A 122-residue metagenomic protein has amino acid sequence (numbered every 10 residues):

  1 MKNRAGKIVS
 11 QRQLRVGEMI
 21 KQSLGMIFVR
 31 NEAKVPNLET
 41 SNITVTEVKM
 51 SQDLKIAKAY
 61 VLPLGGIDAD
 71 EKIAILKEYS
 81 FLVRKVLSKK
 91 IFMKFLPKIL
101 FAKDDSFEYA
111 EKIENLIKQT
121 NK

Functional and structural regions predicted by a protein language model:
M1-I56, L62-K122: Charge-rich, low-complexity N-terminal segments
